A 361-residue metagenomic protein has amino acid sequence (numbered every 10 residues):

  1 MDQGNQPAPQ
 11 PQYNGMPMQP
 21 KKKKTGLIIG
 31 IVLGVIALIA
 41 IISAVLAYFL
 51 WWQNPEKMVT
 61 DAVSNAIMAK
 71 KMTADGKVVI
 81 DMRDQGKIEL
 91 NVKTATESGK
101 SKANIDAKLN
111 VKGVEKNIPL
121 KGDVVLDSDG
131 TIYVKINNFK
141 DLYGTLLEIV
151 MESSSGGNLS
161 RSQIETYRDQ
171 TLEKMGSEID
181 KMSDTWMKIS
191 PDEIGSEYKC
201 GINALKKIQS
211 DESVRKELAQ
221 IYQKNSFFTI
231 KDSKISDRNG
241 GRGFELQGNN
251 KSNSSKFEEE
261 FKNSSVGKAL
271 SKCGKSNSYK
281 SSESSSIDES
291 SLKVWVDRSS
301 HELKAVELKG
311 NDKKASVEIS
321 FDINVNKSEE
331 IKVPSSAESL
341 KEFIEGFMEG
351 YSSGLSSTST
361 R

Functional and structural regions predicted by a protein language model:
M1-T25: Intrinsically disordered, low-complexity Pro/Gly-rich regions
K24-N54: Membrane-embedded alpha-helical segments of small multi-pass membrane proteins
S43-R361: Subset-of-secretome marker
